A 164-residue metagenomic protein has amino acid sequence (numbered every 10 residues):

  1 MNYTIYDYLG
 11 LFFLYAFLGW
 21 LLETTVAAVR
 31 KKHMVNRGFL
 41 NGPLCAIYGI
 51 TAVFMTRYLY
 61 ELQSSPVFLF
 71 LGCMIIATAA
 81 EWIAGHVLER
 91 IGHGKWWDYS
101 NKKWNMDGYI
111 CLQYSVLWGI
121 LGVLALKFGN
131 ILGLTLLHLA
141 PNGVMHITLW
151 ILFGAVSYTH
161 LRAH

Functional and structural regions predicted by a protein language model:
Y3, R30-V67, L88-N130: Functional transmembrane or membrane-interface alpha-helices that line membrane-embedded catalytic, ligand-binding
Y3-G10, F68, G108, L112 (+1 more regions): Membrane-water interface of alpha-helical transmembrane segments
L9-T25, A46-F54, Y58, L71-I83 (+5 more regions): Hydrophobic, lipid-facing residues on alpha-helical transmembrane segments of integral membrane proteins
L40, S64-I76, P141: Membrane-interface starts of transmembrane alpha-helices
I131-A140: Membrane-interface helix termini and inter-helical loops of multi-pass transporters
T159-H164: Conserved small/polar residues in nucleotide/adenosyl-binding loops
